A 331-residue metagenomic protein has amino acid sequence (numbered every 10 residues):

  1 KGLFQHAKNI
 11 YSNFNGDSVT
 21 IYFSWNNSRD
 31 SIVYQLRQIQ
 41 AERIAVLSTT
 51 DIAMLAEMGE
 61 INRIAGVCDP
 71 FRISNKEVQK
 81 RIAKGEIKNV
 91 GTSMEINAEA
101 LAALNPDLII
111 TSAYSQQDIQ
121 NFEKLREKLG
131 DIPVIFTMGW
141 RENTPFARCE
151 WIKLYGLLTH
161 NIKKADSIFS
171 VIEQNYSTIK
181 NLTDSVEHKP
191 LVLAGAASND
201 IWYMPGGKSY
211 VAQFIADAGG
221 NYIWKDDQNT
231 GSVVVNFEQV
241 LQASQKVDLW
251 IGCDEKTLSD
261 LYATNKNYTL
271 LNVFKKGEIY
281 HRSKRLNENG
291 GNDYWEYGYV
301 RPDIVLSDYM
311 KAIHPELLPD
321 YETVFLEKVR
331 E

Functional and structural regions predicted by a protein language model:
K1-I52, K163-L193, Y262, A312 (+1 more regions): Bacterial Sec-exported substrate-binding components of ABC uptake systems
D17-R29, R37-L104, L108-Q116: A short, structured surface patch at a secondary-structure boundary
Q40, T50-M54, E60, N97 (+9 more regions): Stable alpha-helical elements in mature extracytoplasmic
R43-V46, I64-C68, L108-S112, V134-T137 (+4 more regions): Structural recognition of the beta-strand scaffold that forms the well-ordered cores of secreted hydrolase catalytic
G59-E60, N75-K84, K124, V211-K225: Ligand-binding cleft/hinge of the Venus flytrap
I61-I64, E123-T137, L261-Y280: A short, gly/pro- and small-residue-rich
A103, D107-S112, Q116-I201, K225-D226 (+1 more regions): Extracytoplasmic substrate-binding proteins
I179-N265: Flexible, glycine-rich surface segments
